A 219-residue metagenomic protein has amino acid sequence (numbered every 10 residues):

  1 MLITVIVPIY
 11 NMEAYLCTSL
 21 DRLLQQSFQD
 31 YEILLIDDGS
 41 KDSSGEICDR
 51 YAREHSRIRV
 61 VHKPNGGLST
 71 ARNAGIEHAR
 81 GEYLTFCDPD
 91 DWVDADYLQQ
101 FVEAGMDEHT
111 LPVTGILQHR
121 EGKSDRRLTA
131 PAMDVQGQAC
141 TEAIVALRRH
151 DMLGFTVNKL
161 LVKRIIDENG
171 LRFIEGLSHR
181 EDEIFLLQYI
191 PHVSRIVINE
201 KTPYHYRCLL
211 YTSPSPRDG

Functional and structural regions predicted by a protein language model:
L2-T4, E32, I184: Cell-envelope/extracellular polymer assembly enzymes that use nucleotide-activated donors
M12-Q25: Short, well-formed alpha-helical segments that are part of the catalytic scaffolds of diverse glycosyltransferases
D37-E46: A conserved acidic beta->alpha catalytic loop
K63-A79: Glycine-rich, basic loop-to-helix element that forms the pyrophosphate-binding segment of sugar-nucleotide handling
L84: Short aromatic/hydrophobic "clamp" motif used to bind/position activated sugar donors
D94-G176: Flexible acidic/His/Gly-enriched loops in nucleotide-sugar-dependent glycosyltransferase catalytic domains
S178-F185: Acidic donor-binding loop at a coil-to-helix junction in glycosyltransferase catalytic cores that engages
Y211-G219: Single conserved hydrophobic/aromatic residue that forms the stacking wall/gate of nucleotide- or nucleobase-binding
